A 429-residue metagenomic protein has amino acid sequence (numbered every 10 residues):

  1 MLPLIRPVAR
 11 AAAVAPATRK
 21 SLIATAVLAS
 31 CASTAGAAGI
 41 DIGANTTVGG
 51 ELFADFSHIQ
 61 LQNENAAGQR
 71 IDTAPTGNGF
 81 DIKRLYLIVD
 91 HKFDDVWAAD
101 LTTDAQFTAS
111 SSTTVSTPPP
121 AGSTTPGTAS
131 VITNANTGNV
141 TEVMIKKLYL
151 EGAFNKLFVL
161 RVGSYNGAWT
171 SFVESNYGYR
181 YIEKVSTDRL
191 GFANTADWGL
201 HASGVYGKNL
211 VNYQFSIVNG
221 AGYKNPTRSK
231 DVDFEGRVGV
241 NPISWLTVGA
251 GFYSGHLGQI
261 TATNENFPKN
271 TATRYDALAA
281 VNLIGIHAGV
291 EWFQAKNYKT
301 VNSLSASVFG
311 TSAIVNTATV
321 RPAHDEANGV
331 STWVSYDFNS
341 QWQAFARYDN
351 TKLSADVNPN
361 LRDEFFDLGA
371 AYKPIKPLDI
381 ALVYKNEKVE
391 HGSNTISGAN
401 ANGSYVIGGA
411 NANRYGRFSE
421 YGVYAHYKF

Functional and structural regions predicted by a protein language model:
M1-A37: Gram-negative bacterial Sec-dependent N-terminal signal peptides
L2, D41-G43, F53, Q60-A66 (+4 more regions): Outer-membrane beta-barrel pore domains
I5, R10, S216, D231-D233 (+3 more regions): Domain-scale selection of a single, long terminal region that carries the protein's primary operational module
P7-V8, A13, L22, A26 (+5 more regions): Detector for intrinsically disordered, low-structure N-terminal pre-sequences
K20, D81, A193, L361-R362 (+1 more regions): Short hydrophobic/aromatic segments of transmembrane alpha-helices and their interfaces
G39-L61, A74-G220, R228-E235, G239-A250 (+2 more regions): Outer membrane beta-barrel
S216-N225, G258-N264: Active-site-proximal beta-alpha loop/turn segments in soluble metabolic enzymes
